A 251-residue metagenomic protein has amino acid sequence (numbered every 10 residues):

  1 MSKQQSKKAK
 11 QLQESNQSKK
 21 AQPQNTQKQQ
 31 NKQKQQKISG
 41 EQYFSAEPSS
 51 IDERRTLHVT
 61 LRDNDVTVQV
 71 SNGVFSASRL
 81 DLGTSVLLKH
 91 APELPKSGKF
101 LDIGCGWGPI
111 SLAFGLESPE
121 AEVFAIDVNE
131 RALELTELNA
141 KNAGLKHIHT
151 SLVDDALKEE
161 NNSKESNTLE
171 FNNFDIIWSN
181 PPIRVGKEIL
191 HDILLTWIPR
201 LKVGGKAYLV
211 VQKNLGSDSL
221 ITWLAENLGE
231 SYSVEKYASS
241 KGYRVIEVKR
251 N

Functional and structural regions predicted by a protein language model:
M1-R62, G73, A77: N-terminal auxiliary segments of SAM/dcSAM-dependent transferases
G40-R54, S217-N251: Class I S-adenosyl-L-methionine
S71-K89: Conserved SAM-binding loop and adjacent beta-strand
G83-E165, L169-S179: Conserved SAM/SAH cofactor-binding pocket of Class I
F114, W197, L224: Class I S-adenosylmethionine-dependent transferase superfamily signal
D127-R131, I189, Q212: Short beta->alpha hinge that forms the Motif I/post-I loop of the SAM-binding pocket
H191-V203: A short glycine-rich, Lys/Arg-flanked "PGG" loop and its adjoining helix->strand segment in the class I
G204-Q212: Conserved beta-strand signature within the Rossmann-like core of class I S-adenosyl-L-methionine
